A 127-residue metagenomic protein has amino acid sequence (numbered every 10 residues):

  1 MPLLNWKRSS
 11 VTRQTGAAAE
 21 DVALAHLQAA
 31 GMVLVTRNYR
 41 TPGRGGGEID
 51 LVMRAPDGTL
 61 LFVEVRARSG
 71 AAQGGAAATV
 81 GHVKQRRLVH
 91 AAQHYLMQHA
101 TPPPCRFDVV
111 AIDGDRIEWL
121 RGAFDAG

Functional and structural regions predicted by a protein language model:
M1-Y39: Acidic-basic catalytic patches of nuclease active cores, encompassing PD-(D/E)XK and other metal-cofactor nuclease
P2-L3, A67-D115: Catalytic cores of nucleic-acid endonucleases
T12, G16, E20, G45 (+1 more regions): Short, conserved glycine- and acidic-residue-centered signature motifs in active-site or ligand-binding loops
E20, E48-D50, E64, K84 (+1 more regions): Acidic active-site catalytic centers that drive phospho-/nucleotidyl reactions and related ester hydrolyses
V33-T59: Active-site metal-binding core of divalent-cation-utilizing nuclease and nuclease-like domains
G46, L60-F62, P104, I117: Structural motif
I49-A72, L88: Conserved catalytic cores of phosphodiester-cleaving nucleases, focusing on short active-site segments
R116-G127: Short, low-complexity, polybasic intrinsically disordered segments
